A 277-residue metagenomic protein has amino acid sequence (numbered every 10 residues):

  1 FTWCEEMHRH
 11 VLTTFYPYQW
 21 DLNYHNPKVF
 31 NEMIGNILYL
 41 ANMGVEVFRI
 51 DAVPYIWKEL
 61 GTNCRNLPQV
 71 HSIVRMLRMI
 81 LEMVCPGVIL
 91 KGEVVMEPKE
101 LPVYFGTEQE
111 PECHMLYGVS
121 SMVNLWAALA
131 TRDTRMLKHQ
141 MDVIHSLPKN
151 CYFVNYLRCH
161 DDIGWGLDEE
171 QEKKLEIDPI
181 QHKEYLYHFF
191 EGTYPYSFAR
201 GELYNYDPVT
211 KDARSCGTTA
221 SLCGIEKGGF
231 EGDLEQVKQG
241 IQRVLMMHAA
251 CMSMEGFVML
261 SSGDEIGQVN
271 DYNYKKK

Functional and structural regions predicted by a protein language model:
F1-K277: Active-site and adjacent substrate-binding regions of carbohydrate-active enzymes
